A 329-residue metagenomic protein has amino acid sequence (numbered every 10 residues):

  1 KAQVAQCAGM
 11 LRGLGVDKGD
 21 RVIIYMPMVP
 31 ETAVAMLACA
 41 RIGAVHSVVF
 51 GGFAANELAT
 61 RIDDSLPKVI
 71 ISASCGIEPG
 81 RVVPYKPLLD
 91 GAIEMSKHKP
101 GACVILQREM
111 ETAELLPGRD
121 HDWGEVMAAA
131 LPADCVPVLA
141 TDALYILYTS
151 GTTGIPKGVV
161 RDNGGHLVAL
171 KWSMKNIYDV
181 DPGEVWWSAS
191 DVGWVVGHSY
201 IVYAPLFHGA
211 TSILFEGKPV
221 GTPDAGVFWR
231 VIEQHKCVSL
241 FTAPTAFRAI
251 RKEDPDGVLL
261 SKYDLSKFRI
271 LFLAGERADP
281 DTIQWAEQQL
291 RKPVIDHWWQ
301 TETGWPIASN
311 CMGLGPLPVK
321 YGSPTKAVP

Functional and structural regions predicted by a protein language model:
M10-A59, W187-V192: Conserved AMP-binding/adenylate-forming
V22, C39, A143, T149-T152 (+6 more regions): Conserved S/T- and glycine-rich ATP-binding loop of Class I adenylate-forming
M26-P27, S47-D63, C75-P84, G165 (+2 more regions): ATP-dependent adenylate-forming carboxylate-activation enzymes
A35-A40, L89, A204-L206: Short hydrophobic alpha-helical segments of the AMP-binding
R41-E125, P244: Structural core segment of the AMP-binding/adenylate-forming
C103-L106, M110, L115-Y148, I155 (+3 more regions): Conserved pre-ATP/AMP-binding loop-to-beta segment of ANL
L167-V185, V195-S239, K252-L259: Conserved AMP-binding/adenylation subdomain of ANL enzymes
A210, V238-T242, R251-Y321: Gly/Ser/Thr-rich phosphate-binding loop
